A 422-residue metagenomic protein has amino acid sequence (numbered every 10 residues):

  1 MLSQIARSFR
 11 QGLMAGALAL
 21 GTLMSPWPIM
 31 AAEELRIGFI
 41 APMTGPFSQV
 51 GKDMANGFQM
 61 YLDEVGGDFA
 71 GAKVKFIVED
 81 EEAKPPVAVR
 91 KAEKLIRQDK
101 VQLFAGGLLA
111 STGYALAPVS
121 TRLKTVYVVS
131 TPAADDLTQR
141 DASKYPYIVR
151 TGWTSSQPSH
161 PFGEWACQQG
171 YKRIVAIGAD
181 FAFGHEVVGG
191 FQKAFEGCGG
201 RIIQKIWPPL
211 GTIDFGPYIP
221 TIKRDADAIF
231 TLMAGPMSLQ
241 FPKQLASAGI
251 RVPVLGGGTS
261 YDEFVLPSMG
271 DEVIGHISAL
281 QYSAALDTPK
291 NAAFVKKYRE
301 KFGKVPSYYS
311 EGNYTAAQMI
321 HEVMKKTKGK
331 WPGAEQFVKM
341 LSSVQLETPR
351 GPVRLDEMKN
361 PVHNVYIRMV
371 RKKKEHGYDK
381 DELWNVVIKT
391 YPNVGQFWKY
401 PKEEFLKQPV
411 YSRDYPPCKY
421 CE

Functional and structural regions predicted by a protein language model:
M1-G16: Bacterial N-terminal signal peptides that target proteins for export
G12-P26: Bacterial N-terminal signal peptides
E34, Q49-M54, E64, D68-Q139 (+3 more regions): Beta-alpha junction/loop-to-helix N-cap segments that form part of ligand/metal-binding clefts
L35, S342-E422: Solvent-exposed, acidic/polar segments of extracytosolic/periplasmic ligand-binding ectodomains
G38-Q59, V65, E79-P86, L108-L109 (+3 more regions): Extracytoplasmic "Venus flytrap"
R90, A134-D136, Y145-G249, A284-A293: Extracellular/periplasmic Venus flytrap/periplasmic-binding protein
L95, D99-L108, V126-S130, R173-G178 (+5 more regions): Periplasmic-binding protein-like
G235, Q240, L286-S343: Extracellular/periplasmic ligand-binding modules, especially the Venus flytrap/periplasmic-binding
